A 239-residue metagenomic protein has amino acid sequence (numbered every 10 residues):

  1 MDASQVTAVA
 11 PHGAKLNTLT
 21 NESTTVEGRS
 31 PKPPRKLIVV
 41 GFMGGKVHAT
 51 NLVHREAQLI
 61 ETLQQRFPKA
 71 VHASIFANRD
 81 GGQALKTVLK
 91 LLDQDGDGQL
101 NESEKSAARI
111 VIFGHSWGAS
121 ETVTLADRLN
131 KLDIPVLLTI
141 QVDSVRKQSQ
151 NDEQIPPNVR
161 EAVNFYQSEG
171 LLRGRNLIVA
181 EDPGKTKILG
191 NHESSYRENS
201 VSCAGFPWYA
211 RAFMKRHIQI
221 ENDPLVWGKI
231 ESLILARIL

Functional and structural regions predicted by a protein language model:
Q5-S23: Long, contiguous juxta-domain segments that are non-catalytic but functionally important
A10-G13, V26-A108, A212: Active-site catalytic motif of lipid deacylating hydrolases and related acyltransferases
G45-E56, N78-L85, H115-T122, D152-I155 (+2 more regions): Solvent-exposed, acidic/flexible segments
L59, L63, V88-D182: Serine-dependent carboxylesterase/thioesterase catalytic core of lipase-like alpha/beta-hydrolase/SGNH enzymes
P157-L239: C-terminal catalytic-base region of ester-bond hydrolases, centering on the histidine of the charge-relay
